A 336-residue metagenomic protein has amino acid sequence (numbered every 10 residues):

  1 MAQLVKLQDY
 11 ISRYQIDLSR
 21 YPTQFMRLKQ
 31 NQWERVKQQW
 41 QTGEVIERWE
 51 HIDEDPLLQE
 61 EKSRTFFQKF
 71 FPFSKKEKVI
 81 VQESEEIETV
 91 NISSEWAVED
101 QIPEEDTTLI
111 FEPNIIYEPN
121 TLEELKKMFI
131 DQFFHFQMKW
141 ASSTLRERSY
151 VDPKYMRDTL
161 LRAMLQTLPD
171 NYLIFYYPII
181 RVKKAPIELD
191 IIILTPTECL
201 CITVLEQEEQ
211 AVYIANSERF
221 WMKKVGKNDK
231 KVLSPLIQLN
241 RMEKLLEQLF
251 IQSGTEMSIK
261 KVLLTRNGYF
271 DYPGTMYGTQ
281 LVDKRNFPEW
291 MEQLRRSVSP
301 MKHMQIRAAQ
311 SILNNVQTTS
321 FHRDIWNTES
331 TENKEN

Functional and structural regions predicted by a protein language model:
M1-P186, K230-L233, I237-N336: Surface-exposed interaction regions that form or flank ligand-binding interfaces
D170-L173, Q207, R219-F220: Broad hydrophobic/π-residue packing in well-ordered secondary structure
D190: Phosphate-centric recognition/catalysis
I193-S217: Active-site beta-strand-loop-beta-strand hairpin of nuclease catalytic cores that positions key catalytic residues
Q210-K230: A solvent-exposed, charged loop/short amphipathic helix patch at secondary-structure junctions
